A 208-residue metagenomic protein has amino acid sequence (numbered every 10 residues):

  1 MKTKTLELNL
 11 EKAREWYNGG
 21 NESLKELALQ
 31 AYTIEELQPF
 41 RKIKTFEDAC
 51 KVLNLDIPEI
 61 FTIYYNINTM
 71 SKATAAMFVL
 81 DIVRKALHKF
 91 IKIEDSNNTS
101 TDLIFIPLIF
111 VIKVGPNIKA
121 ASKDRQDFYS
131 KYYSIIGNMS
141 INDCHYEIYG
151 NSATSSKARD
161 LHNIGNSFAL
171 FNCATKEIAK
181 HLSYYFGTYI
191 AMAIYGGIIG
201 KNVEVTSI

Functional and structural regions predicted by a protein language model:
K2-L80, R84: Charge-rich, low-complexity N-terminal segments
N66-F128: Acidic, glycine-rich loop-and-strand cores that form catalytic or ligand-binding grooves in diverse globular domains
T101-F171: Short aromatic-glycine-(Arg/Gly/Cys) micro-motifs in beta-strand/loop hairpins
A174-A191: A short, charged, amphipathic alpha-helix used as a generic interaction element across diverse proteins
Y189, V205-I208: Long, low-complexity, largely intrinsically disordered segments of eukaryotic trafficking/secretory proteins
A193-G197: Acidic, Ser/Thr/Gly/Pro-rich low-complexity segments that form flexible
